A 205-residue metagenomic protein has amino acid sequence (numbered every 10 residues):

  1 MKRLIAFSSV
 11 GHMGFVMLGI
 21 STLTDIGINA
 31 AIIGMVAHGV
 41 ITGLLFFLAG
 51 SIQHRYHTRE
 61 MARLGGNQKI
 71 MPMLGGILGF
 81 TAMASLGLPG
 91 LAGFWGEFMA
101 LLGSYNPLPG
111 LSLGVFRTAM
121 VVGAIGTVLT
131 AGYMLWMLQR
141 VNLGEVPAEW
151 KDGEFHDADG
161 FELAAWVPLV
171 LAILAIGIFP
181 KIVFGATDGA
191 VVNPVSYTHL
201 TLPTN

Functional and structural regions predicted by a protein language model:
K2, I28-N29: Residues that define the loop-to-transmembrane-helix transition and helix capping in multi-pass membrane transporters
A6-H12, V16, I41-T130, G153-A172: Interfacial and helix-entry/exit segments of alpha-helical transmembrane bundles in multi-pass inner-membrane proteins
G34-T42: Histidine-centered catalytic micro-motifs
H38, L64, G93, L101 (+3 more regions): Hydrophobic, well-ordered secondary-structure elements that form the walls of internal hydrophobic environments
F47, Y133-M137, I178, I182 (+1 more regions): Transmembrane alpha-helix boundary/anchor motif
M137-E149: Transmembrane alpha-helical segments of integral membrane proteins
G185-Y197: Membrane-proximal cytoplasmic C-terminal regulatory module of class A 7TM GPCRs
T198-T204: Conserved small/polar residues in nucleotide/adenosyl-binding loops
